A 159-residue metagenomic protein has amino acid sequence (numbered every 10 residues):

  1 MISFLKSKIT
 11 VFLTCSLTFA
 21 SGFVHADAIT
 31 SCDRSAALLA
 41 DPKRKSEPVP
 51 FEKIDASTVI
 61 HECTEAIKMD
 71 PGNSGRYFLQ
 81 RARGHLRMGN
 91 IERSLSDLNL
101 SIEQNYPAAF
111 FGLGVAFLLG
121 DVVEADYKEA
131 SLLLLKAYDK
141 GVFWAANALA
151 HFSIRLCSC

Functional and structural regions predicted by a protein language model:
M1-K6: N-terminal secretory signal peptides that target proteins for export/translocation
K8-A20: Bacterial N-terminal signal peptides
F23-K68: N-terminal leader/linker segments that initiate helical-solenoid repeat arrays
M69-N73, Q104-P107, L119-D121, K140-F143 (+2 more regions): Short helix-capping/linker turns of helical repeat alpha-solenoids
Q80-R87, F110-L119, A146-L156: Hydrophobic face of amphipathic alpha-helices that form TPR/SEL1-like repeat modules and related alpha-solenoid
